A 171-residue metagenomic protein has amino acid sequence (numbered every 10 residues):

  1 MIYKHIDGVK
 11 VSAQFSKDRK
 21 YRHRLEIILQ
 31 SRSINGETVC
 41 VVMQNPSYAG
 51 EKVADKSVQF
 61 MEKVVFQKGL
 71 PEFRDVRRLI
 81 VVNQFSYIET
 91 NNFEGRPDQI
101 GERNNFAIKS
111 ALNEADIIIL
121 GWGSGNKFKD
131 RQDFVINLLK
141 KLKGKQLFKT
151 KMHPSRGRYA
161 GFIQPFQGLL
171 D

Functional and structural regions predicted by a protein language model:
M1-V53, P165, L170-D171: Active-site and ligand/interface coordination hotspots across diverse enzymes and nucleic-acid-associated assemblies
H23, D55-F66, D98-F106: Short acidic (Asp/Glu) patches
N35-L79: Adenosine ribonucleotide-centric catalytic and binding domains
C40-N45, V82-S86, G121-G123: Short loop/turn segments at strand-loop or loop-helix junctions that form parts of catalytic or ligand-binding pockets
N45-K52, E89-P97: Surface-exposed cleft-lining segments at the edges of enzyme active sites
Y48-G50, S86-I88, S124-D130: Acidic, metal-coordinating catalytic cores used for nucleic-acid/nucleotide bond scission and strand-transfer chemistry
D75-F93: Short connector loops at secondary-structure junctions
E94-D171: Glycine/proline-rich loop-helix segments at beta-alpha junctions forming the active-site rim of enzyme cores
